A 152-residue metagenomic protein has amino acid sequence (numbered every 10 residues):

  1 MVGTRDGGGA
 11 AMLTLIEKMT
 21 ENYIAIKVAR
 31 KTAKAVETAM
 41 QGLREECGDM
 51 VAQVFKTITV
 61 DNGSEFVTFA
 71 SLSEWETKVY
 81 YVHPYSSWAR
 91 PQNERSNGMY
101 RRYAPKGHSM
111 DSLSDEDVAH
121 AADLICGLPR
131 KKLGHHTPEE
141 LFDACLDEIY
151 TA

Functional and structural regions predicted by a protein language model:
M1-T20: An active-site-proximal beta-strand-loop segment
T4-G8, A25-M50: Active-site beta-loop-alpha junctions of metal-dependent nucleic acid enzymes, especially the RNase H-like/DDE
E17, K27-V28, T59-N62, H83-P84 (+1 more regions): Active-site proximal loops enriched in glycine and acidic residues that flank catalytic Cys/His/Asp and coordinate
E21-I26, Y81, K106: Short small-residue beta-strand/loop micro-motif enriched in glycine and branched aliphatics
F55-T57: Short active-site oxyanion
V60-N62, V67-F69, Y81-A104, D111-D123: RNase H-like two-metal-ion nuclease catalytic core shared by retroviral integrases and related mobile-element nucleases
E74-E76: Short, structured coil segments at secondary-structure junctions
K106-A152: C-terminal domain-tail junction helix/linker
